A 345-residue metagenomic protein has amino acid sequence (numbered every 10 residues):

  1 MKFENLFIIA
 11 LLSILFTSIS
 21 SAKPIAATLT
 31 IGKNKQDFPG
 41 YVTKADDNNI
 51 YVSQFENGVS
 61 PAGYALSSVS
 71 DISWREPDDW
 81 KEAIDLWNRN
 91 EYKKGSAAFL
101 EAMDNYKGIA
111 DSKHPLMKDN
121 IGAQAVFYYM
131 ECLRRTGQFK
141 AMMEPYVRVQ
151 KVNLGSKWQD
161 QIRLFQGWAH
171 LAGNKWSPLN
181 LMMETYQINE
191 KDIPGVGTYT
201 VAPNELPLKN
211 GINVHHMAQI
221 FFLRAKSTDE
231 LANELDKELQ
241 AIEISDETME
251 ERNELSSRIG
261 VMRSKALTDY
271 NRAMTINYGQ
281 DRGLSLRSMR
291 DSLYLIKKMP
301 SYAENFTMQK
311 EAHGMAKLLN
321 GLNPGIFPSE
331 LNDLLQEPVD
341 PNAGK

Functional and structural regions predicted by a protein language model:
M1-I8: Bacterial N-terminal signal peptides that target proteins for export
F3, D291, L334: Short acidic/histidine-centered micro-motifs embedded in hydrophobic/aromatic stretches that mark compact functional
I8-T17: Bacterial N-terminal signal peptides
S21-L181, I188-A241, E247, E251-R282 (+2 more regions): Compositionally biased alpha-helical segments
I242-E243, E247-E250, G260, K298-K345: Terminal, low-structured helical/coil segments at or just beyond the last alpha-helical repeat
